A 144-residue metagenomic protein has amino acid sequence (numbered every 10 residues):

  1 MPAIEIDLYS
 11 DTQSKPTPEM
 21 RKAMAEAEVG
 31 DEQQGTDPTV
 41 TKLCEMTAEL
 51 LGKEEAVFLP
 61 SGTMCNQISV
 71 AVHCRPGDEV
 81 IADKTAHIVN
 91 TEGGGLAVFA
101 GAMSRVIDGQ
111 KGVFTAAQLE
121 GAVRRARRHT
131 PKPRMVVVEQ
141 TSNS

Functional and structural regions predicted by a protein language model:
M1-P2, L8: Pyridoxal 5′-phosphate
I6-D7, E55-F58, D78-V80, M103-R105 (+1 more regions): Structural motif
S10, M46, A56, R75 (+2 more regions): Structured catalytic cores of enzymes that bind and process phosphorylated ligands/cofactors
P16-S61, K84-T85, V89-N90, G95-A97: Conserved N-terminal alpha-helix of the aminotransferase class I/II PLP-enzyme fold
L50, I68-G77, G95: Glycine-rich loop at the start of a catalytic domain that most often binds anionic cofactors/ligands
V72-N90: Conserved PLP-anchoring active-site segment centered on the Schiff-base-forming lysine
A100-N143: PLP-dependent aminotransferase-class I/II
